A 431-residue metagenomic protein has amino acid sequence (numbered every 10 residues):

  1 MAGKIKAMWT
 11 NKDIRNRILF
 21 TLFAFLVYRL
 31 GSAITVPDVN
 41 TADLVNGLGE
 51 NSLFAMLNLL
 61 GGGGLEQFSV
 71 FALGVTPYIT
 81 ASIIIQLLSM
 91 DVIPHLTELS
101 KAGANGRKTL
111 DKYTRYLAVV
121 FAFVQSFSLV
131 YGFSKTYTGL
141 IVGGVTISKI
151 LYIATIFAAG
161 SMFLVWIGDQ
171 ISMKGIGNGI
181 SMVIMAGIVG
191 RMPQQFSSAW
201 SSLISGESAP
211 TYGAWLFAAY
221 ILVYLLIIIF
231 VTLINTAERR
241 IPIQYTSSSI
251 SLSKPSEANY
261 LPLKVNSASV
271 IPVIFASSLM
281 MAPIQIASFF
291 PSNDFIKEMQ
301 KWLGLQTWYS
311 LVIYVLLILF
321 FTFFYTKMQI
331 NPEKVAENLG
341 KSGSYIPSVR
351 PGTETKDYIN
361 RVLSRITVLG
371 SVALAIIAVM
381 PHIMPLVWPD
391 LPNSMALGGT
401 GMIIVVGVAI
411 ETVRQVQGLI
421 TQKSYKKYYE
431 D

Functional and structural regions predicted by a protein language model:
M1-E98, A102-D431: N-terminal cationic and glycine-rich segments that engage phosphates or anionic surfaces
